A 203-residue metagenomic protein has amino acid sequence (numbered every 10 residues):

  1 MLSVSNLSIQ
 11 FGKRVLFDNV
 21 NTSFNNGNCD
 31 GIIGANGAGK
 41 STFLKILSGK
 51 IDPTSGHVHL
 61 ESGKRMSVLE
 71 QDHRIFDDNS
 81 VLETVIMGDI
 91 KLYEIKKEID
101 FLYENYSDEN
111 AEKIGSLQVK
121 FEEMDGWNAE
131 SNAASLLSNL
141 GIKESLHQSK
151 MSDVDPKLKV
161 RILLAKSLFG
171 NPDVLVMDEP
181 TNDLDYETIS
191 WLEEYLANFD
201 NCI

Functional and structural regions predicted by a protein language model:
M1-I203: ABC ATP-binding cassette signature C-motif
